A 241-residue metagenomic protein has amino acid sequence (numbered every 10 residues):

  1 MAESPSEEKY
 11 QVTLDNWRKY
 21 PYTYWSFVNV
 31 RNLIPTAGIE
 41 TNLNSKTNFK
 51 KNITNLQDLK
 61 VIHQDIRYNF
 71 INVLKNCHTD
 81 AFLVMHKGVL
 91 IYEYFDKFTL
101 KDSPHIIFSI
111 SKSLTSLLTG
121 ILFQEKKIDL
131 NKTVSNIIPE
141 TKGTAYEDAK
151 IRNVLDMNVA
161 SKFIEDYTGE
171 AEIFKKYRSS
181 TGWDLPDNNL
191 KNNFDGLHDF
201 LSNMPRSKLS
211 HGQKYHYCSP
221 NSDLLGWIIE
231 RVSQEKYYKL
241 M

Functional and structural regions predicted by a protein language model:
M1-T99, I128, D156, A160-K162: N-terminal leader/targeting segments and the immediately adjacent pre-domain N-terminus
Q64, T79, H105, S109 (+8 more regions): Soluble non-cytosolic domains of exported or imported proteins
I71-L74, G120, S135, R152-D156 (+3 more regions): Non-transmembrane alpha-helical segments in soluble domains of secreted/periplasmic/extracellular proteins
V84-V89, F95, R152-D156, Y167-A171 (+1 more regions): N-terminal core-entry segment
G88, I106-L130, V154, L225-I229: Active-site SXXK
D96, K101-S103, T133-E140, E172-I173: Short linear capping/connector segments at secondary-structure termini
K101-D102, Y167-G169, R178-M241: Catalytic-site signature segments of enzymes, centered on catalytic residues
I106, Q124-Y167, R206, S233-M241: Active-site helix/loop module of the DD-peptidase/beta-lactamase fold, centered on the serine-lysine SxxK catalytic
